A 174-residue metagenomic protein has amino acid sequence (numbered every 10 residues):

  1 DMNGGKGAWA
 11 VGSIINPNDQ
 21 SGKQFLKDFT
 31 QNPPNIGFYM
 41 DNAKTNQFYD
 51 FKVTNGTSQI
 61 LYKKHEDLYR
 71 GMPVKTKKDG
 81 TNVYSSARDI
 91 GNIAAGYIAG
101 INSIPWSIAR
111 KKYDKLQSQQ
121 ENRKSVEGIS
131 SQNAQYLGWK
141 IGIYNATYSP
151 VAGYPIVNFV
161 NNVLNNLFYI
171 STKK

Functional and structural regions predicted by a protein language model:
D1-Y97, I101-K111: Glycine-rich short-loop/terminal segments
I15, A109-K174: Active-site or metal-binding loop neighborhoods of secreted/extracellular toxin and effector enzymes
